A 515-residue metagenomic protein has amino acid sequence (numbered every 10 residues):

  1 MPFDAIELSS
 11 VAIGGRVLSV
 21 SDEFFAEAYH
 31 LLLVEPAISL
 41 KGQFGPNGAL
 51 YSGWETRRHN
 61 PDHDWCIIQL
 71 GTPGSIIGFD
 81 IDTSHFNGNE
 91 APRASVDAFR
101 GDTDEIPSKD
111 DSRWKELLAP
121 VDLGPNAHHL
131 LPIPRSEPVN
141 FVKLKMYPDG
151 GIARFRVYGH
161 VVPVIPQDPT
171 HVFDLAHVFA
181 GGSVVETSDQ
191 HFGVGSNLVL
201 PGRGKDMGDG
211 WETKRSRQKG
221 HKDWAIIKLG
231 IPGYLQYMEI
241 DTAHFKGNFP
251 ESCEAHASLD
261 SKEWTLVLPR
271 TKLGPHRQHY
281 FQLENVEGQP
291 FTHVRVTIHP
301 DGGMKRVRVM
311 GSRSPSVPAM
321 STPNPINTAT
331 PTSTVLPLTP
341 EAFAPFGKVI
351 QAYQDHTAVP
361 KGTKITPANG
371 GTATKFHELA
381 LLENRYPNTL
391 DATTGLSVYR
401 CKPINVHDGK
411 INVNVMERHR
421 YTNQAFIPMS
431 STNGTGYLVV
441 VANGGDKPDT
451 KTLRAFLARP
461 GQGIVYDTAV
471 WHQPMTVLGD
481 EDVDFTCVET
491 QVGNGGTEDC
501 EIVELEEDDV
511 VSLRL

Functional and structural regions predicted by a protein language model:
M1-P61, I77, S84-D102, I106-D110 (+3 more regions): Juxtadomain low-complexity/linker regions and immediately adjacent membrane-anchoring helices
G71-P73, W114-G151, K222-D223, L229 (+3 more regions): Beta-sandwich interaction modules
S75-H85, L144, G233-H244, V296 (+1 more regions): A short beta-strand element within beta-rich, extracytoplasmic domains of secreted/secretory-pathway proteins
D102-K115, F173, S261-T265, K447-D449: Acidic Ser/Thr/Pro-rich low-complexity disordered segments that often serve as glycosylated linkers/stalks around
G202-G247, E251-S252, A257, S261-Q282 (+1 more regions): Eukaryotic modular interaction domains in large regulatory/scaffold proteins
P323-A455, N494-T497, L515: Non-catalytic, conserved peripheral segments adjacent to functional cores
L457-P474: Conserved metal-binding segment of the jelly-roll/cupin
L478-L515: Double-stranded beta-helix
